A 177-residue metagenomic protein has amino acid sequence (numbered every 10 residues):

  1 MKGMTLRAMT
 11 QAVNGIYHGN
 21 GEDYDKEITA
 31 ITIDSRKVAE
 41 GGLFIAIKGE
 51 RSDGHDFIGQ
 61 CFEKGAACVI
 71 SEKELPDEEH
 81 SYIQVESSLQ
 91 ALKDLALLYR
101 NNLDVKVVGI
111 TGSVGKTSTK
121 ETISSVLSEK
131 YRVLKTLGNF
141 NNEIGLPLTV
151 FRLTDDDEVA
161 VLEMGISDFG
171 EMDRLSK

Functional and structural regions predicted by a protein language model:
M1-D94, L98: N-terminal leader/targeting and accessory segments in enzymes
A8, A91-K177: Phosphate-binding loop of NTP-binding sites
